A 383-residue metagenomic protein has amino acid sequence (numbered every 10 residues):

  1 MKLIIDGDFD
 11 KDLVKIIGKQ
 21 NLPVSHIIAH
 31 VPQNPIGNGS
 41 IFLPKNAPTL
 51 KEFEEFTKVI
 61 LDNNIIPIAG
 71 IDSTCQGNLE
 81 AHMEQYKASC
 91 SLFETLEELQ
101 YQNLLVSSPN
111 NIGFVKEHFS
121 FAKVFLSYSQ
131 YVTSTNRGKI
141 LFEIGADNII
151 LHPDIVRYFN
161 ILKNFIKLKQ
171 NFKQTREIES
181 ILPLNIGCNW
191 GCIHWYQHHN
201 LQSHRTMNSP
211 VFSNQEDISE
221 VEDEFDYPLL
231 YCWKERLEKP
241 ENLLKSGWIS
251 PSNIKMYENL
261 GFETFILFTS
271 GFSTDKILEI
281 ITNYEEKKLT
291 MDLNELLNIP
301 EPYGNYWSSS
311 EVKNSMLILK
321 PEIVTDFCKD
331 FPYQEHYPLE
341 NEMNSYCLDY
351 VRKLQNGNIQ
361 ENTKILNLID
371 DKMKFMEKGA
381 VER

Functional and structural regions predicted by a protein language model:
M1-I140, D147-R383: Active-site pocket-lining/capping segments in soluble small-molecule metabolic enzymes
